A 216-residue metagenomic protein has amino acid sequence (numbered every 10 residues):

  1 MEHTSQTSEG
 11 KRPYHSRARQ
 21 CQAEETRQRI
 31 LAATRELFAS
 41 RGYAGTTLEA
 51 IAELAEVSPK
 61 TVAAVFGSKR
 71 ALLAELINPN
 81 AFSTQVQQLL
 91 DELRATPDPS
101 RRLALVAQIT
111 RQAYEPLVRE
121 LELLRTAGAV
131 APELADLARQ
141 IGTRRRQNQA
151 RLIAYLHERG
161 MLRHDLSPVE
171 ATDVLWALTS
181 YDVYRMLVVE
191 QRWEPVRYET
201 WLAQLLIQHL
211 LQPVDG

Functional and structural regions predicted by a protein language model:
M1-R41, G45-A71: Basic, helix-initiating cap at the start of DNA-binding domains
A23, L31, I77, L103 (+4 more regions): Amphipathic, non-transmembrane alpha-helical scaffold segments
E49-A50, T126-P132: Helix-loop segments that flank and shape redox-cofactor active sites
S68, L117, V130-P132, Y181: Short loop-to-helix capping motifs
L73-N80: Alpha-helical DNA-contacting segments of helix-turn-helix folds
E75, Q88-E115, T172: Hydrophobic alpha-helical connector segments
Q108-R125, E133-R159, V169-D173, T200 (+1 more regions): Amphipathic alpha-helical packing segments from all-alpha helical-bundle domains
H157-L205, P213-G216: Hydrophobic/aromatic-rich alpha-helical bundle segments in the mid-to-C-terminal region
